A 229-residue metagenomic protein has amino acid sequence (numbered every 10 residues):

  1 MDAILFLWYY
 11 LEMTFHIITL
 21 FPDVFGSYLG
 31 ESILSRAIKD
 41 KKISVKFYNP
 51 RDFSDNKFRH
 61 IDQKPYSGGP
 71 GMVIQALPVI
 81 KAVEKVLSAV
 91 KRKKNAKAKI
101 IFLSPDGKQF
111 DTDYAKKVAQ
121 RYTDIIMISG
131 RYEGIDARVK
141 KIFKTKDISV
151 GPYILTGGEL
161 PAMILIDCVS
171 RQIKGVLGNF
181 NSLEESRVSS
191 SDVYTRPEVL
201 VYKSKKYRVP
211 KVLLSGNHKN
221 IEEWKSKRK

Functional and structural regions predicted by a protein language model:
I4, Y9-Y10: Short, positively charged and aromatic/hydrophobic N-terminal segments
E12-H16: Extreme N-terminal starter segment of soluble prokaryotic enzymes
D23-L29: Short N-terminal binding/cap micro-motifs at the start of the first secondary-structure element
D40-S54: A short beta-strand-loop structural module common to alpha/beta enzyme folds
I61-A82: Short, structured active-site "lid" loops
Q75-S129: S-adenosyl-L-methionine/SAH cofactor-binding core of RNA-modifying enzymes
I135, V139-S182: Structured adenosyl-cofactor binding patch, chiefly the S-adenosyl-L-methionine
L160, Q172-K211: Internal, active-site/partner-interface "lid" segment
